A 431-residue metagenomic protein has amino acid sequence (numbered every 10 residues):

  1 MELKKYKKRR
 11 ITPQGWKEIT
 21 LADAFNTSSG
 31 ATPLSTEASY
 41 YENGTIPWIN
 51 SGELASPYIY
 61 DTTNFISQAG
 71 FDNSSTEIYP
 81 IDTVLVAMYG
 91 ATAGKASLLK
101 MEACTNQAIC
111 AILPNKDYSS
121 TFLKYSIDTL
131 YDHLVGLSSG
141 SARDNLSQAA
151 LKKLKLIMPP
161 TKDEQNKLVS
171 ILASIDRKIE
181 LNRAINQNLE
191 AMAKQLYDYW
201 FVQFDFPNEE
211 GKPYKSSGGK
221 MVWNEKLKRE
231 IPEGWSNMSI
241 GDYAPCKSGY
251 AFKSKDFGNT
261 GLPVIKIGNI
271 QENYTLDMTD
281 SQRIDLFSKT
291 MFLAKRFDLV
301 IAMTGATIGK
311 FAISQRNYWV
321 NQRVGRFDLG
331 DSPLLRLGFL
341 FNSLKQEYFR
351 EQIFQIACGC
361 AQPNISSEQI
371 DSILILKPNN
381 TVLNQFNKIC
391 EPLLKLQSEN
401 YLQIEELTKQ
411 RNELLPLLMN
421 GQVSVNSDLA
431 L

Functional and structural regions predicted by a protein language model:
M1-T32, S56, K153, I157-K167 (+7 more regions): Non-catalytic DNA-recognition/assembly elements of restriction-modification systems
K4-R10, E18-A38, G52-I81, T105 (+5 more regions): Sequence-specific dsDNA recognition surfaces
G30-A31, N50-S51, D61-D128, K266-I267 (+3 more regions): A short beta-sheet element
M88, A103-C110, A142-V169, Y318-G325 (+1 more regions): A short glycine-rich beta-alpha junction/loop motif
D128-G136, K155-I157: Well-ordered mid-protein domain cores that form the structural environment of catalytic cofactors
W200-N208: Short, glycine/acidic-rich hinge or "gate" loops at secondary-structure transitions that mediate conformational
G211-P213: Short, solvent-exposed loop/beta-turn-alpha elements that line the ligand-binding surface or hinge of extracytoplasmic
